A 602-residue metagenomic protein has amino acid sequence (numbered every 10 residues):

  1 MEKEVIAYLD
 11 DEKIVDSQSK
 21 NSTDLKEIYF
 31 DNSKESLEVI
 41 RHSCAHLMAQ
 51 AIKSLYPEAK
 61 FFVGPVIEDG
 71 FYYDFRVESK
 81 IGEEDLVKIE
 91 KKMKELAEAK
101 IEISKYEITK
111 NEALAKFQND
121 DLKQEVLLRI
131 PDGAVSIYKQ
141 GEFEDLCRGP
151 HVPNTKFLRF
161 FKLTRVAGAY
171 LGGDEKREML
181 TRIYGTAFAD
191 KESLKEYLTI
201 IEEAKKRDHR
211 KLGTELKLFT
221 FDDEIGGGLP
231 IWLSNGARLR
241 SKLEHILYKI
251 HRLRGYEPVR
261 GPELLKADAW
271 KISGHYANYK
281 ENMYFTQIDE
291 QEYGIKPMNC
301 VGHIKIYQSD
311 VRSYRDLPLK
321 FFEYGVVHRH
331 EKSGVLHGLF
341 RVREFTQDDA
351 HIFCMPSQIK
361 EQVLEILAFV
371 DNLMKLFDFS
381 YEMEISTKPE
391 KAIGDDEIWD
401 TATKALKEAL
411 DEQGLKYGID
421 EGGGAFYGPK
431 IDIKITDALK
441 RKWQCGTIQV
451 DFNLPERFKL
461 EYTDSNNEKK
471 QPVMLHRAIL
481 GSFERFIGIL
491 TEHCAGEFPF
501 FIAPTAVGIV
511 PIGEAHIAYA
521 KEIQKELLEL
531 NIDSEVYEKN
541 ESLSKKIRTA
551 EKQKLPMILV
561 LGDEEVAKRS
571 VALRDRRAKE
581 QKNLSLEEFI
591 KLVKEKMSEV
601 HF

Functional and structural regions predicted by a protein language model:
M1-F62, V66-F602: NTP/phosphate- and nucleic-acid-binding module
